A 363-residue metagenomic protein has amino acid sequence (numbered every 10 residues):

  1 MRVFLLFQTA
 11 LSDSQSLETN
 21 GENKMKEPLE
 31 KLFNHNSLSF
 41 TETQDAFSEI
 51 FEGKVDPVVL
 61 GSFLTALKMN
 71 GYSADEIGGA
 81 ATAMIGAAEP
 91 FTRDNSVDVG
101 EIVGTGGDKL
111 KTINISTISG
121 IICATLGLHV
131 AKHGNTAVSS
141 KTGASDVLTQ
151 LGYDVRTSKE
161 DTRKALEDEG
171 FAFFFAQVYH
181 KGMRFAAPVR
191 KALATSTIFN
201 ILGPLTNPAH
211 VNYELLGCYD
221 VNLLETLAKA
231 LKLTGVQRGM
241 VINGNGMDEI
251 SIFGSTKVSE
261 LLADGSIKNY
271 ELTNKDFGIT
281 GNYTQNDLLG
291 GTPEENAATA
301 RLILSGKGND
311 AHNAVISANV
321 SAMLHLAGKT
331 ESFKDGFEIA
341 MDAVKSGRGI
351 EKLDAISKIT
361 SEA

Functional and structural regions predicted by a protein language model:
L5-K24: Short, Lys/Arg-enriched N-terminal segments with co-localized hydrophobic residues within the first ~10-30 amino acids
N23-N34: Charged, compositionally biased N-terminal leader segments and the immediate start of the first structured element
K31, A83-E89, T112, G127 (+2 more regions): Glycine-rich anion-binding loops and their surrounding alpha/beta cores
L32-G78, G86-D94, V315-I316: N-terminal glycine-rich anion-binding loops that anchor highly charged ligand groups
L64, I113-E169: A glycine-rich phosphate/pyrophosphate-binding beta-strand-loop-alpha-helix module
G71-K132: Active-site cofactor/substrate anionic-group-binding motifs, chiefly glycine- and Lys/Arg-rich phosphate-binding loops
G104-K109, G134-S140, Y179, N245-M247: Acidic, glycine-rich active-site loops and adjacent beta-strand->loop/helix elements that engage anionic groups
